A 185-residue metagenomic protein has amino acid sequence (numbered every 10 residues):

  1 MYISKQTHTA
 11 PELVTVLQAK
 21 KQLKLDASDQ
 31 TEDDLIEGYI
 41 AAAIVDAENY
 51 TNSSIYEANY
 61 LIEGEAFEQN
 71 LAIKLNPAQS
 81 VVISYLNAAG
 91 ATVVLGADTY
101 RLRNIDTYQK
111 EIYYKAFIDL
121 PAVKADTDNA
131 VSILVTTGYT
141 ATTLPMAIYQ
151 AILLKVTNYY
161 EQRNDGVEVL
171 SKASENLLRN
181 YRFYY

Functional and structural regions predicted by a protein language model:
M1-Y185: Divalent metal-cofactor coordination and adjacent catalytic microenvironments
